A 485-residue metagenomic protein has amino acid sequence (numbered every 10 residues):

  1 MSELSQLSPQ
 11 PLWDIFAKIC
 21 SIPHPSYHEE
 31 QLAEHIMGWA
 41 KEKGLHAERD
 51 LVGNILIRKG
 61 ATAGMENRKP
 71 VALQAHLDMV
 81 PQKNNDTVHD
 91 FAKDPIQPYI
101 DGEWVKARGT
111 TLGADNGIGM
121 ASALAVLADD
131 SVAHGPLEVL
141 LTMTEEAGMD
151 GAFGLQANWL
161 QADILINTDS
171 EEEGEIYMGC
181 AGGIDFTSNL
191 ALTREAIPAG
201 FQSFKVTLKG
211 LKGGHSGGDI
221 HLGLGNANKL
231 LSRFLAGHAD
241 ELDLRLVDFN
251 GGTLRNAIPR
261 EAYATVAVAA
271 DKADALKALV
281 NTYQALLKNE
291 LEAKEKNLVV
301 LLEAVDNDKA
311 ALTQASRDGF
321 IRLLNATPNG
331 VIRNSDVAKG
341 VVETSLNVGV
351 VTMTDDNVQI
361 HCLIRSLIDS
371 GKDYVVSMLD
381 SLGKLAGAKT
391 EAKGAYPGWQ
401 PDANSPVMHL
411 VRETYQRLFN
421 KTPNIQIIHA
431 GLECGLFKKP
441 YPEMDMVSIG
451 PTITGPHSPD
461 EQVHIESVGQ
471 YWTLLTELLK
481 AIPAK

Functional and structural regions predicted by a protein language model:
S2-E103: Acidic/His- and Gly-rich active-site-bordering loop/insert found across diverse amide/peptide-bond hydrolases
P9-L12, D336, E343-D356, L363 (+1 more regions): Zn-dependent metallopeptidase/amidohydrolase metal-coordination segment
P23, E103-K106, E146-A147, G154-R365: Midchain, well-structured core segments that form catalytic/ion-binding scaffolds
M65-A147, A152-D163, Q314-R317, P328-S335 (+2 more regions): Active-site metal-coordination/substrate-binding segment of hydrolases, especially metallo-dependent peptidases
L77-M79, W104, L140-G148, S170-E173 (+3 more regions): Acidic, glycine-rich active-site loops and adjacent beta-strand->loop/helix elements that engage anionic groups
L224-E241, K272-A273, G319-N325, R333 (+4 more regions): His/Asp/Glu-rich mid-to-C-terminal helical/loop segments that flank catalytic regions of hydrolases
N226-N228, R233-F249, P401-M444: Active-site-adjacent substrate-binding region of metalloamidase/peptidase-like peptide-processing proteins
V341-A430: Substrate-recognition/cap regions that form aromatic- and gly/pro-loop-enriched pockets for small-molecule ligands
